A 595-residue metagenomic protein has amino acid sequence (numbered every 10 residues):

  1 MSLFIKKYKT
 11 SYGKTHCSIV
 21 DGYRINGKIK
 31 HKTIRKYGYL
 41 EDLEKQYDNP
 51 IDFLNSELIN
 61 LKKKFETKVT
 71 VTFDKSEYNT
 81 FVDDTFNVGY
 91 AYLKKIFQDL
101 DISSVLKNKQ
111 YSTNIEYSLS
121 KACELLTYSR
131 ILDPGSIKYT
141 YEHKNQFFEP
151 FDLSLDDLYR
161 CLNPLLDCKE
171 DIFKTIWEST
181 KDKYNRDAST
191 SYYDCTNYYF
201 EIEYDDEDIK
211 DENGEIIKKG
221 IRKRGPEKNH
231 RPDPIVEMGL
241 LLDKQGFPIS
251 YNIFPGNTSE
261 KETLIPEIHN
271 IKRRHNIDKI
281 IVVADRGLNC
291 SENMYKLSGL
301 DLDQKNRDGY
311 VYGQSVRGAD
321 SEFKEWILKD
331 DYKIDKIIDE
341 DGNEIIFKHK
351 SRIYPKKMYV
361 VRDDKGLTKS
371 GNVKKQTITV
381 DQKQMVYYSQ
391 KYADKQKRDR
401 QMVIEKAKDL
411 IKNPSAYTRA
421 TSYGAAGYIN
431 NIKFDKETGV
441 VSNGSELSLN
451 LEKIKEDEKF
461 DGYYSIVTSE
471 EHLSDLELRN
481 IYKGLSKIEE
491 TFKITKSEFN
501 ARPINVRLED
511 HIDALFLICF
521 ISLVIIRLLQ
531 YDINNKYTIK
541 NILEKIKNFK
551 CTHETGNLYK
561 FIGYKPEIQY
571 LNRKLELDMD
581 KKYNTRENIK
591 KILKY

Functional and structural regions predicted by a protein language model:
M1-K121: Conserved glycine(s) in the ABC-transporter nucleotide-binding domain "signature"
L3-I5, S11-C17, N26-K30, S104-Y595: Anion-binding and metal-coordination hotspots
